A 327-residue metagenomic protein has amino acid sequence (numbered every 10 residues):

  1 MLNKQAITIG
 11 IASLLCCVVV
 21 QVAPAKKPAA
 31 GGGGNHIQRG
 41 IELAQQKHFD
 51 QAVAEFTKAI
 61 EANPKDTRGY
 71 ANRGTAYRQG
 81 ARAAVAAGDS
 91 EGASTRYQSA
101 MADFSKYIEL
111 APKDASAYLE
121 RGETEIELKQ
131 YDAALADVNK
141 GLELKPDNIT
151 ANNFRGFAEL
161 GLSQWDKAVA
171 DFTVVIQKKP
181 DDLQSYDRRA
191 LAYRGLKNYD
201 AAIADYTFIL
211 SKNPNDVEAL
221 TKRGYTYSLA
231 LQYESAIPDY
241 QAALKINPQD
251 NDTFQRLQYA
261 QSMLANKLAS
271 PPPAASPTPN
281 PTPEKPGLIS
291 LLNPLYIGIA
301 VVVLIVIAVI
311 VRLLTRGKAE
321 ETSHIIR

Functional and structural regions predicted by a protein language model:
G32-G34, T67-R68, A115-S116, I149-T150 (+4 more regions): Helix-start (N-cap) detector for alpha-helical repeat units in TPR-like alpha-solenoids, especially tetratricopeptide
I41, T75, R82, E123 (+4 more regions): Residue-level recognition of tetratricopeptide repeat
Q45-Q46, Q79-R82, A86, E127 (+4 more regions): Register position in tetratricopeptide repeats
K58-A59, K106-Y107, K140-G141, V174-V175 (+2 more regions): Canonical positions in the second alpha-helix
G317-R327: Cytoplasmic C-terminal tails of single-pass
